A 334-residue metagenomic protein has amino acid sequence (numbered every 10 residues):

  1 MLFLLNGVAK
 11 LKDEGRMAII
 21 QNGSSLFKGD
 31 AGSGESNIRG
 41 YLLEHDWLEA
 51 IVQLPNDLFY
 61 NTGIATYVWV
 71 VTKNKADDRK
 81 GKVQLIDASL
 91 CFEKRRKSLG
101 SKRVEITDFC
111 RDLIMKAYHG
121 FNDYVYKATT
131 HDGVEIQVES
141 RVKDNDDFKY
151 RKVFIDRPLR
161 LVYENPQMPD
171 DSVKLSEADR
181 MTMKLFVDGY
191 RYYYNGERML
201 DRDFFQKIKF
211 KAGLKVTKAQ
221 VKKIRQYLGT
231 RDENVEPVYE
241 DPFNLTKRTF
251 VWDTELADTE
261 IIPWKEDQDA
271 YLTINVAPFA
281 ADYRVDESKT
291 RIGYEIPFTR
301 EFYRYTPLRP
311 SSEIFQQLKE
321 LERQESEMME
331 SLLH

Functional and structural regions predicted by a protein language model:
M1-E330: A conserved structural/catalytic subdomain of Rossmann-like adenosyl-cofactor enzymes
